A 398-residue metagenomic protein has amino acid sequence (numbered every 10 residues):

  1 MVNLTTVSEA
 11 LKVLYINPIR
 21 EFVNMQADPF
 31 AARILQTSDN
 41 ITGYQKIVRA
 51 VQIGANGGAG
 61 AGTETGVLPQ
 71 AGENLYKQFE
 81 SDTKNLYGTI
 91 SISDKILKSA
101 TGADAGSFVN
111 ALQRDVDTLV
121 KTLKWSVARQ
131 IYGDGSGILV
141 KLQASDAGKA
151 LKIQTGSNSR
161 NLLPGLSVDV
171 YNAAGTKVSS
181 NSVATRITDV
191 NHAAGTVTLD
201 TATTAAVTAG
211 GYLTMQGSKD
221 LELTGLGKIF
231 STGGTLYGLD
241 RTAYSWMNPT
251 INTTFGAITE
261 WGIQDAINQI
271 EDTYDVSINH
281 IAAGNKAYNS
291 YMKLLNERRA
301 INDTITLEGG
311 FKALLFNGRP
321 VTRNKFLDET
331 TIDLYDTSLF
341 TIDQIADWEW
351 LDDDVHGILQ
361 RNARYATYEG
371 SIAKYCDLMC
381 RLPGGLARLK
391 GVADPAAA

Functional and structural regions predicted by a protein language model:
M1-G58, G72-A398: Core alpha/beta structural scaffold of self-assembling particle/tube/pore-forming proteins
